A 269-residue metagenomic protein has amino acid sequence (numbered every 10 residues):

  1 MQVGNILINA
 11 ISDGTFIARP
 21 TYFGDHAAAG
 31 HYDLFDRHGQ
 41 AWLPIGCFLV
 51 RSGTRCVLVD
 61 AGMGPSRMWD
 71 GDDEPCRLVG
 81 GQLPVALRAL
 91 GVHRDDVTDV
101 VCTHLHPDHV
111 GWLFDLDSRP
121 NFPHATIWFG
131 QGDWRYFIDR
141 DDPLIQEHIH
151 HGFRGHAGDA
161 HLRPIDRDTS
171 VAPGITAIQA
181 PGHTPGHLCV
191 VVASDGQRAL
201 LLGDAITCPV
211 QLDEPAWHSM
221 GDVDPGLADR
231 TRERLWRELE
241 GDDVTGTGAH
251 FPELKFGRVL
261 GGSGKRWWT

Functional and structural regions predicted by a protein language model:
M1-A89, C189-C208: Conserved beta-strand hairpin/beta-sheet module of binuclear metal-dependent hydrolase folds, prominently
Q2, L78-V92, D96, P123-Q179 (+1 more regions): Metallo-beta-lactamase
D13-G14, A61-G64, L105, G132-D133 (+3 more regions): Active-site metal-binding loops of divalent metal-dependent hydrolases
R37-A41, I178-H183: Short Gly/Pro-enriched turn/cap motifs at secondary-structure boundaries
V57-V59, V101, I127, A199-L201 (+1 more regions): Residue-level marker for buried hydrophobic side chains located in beta-strands that build the well-ordered beta-sheet
C76-G81, V85, D195-T269: Cap/insert and terminal regions of metallo-dependent hydrolase folds
V97-D108: Metallo-beta-lactamase
V110-P120, R258-V259: Metal-dependent catalytic neighborhoods of phosphoester/phosphodiester hydrolases
